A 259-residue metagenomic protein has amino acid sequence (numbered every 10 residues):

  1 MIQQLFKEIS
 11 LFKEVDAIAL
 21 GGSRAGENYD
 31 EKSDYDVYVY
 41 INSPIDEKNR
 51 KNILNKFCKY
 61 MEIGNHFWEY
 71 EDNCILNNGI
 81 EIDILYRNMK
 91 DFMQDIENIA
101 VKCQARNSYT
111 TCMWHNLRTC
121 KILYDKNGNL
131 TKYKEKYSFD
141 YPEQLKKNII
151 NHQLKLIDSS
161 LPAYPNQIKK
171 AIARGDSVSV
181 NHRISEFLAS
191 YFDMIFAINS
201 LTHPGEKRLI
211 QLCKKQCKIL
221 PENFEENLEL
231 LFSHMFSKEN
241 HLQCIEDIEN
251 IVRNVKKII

Functional and structural regions predicted by a protein language model:
M1-A19: Helical scaffold of the NTase/Pol beta-like nucleotidyltransferase catalytic core
Q3-K7, S23-A25, E69: A generic local structural motif
L5-F6, R50-N52, L145-N148: A short alpha-helix capping/helix-coil boundary motif
G21-K56, E71-R87: Catalytic metal-binding acidic patch
A25-G26, M89-D91, L201-H203: Short, solvent-exposed loop/turn segments at secondary-structure junctions
E31-K32, D95-N98, L209: Short aromatic-enriched loop/helix-cap "lid" or pocket-rim segments at secondary-structure transitions that line
C58-I172: Conserved NTP/Mg2+-binding pocket subregion across the NTase superfamily
L130-I259: Conserved nucleotidyltransferase catalytic core and NTase-mimicking acidic/glycine-rich helix/loop elements in nucleic
